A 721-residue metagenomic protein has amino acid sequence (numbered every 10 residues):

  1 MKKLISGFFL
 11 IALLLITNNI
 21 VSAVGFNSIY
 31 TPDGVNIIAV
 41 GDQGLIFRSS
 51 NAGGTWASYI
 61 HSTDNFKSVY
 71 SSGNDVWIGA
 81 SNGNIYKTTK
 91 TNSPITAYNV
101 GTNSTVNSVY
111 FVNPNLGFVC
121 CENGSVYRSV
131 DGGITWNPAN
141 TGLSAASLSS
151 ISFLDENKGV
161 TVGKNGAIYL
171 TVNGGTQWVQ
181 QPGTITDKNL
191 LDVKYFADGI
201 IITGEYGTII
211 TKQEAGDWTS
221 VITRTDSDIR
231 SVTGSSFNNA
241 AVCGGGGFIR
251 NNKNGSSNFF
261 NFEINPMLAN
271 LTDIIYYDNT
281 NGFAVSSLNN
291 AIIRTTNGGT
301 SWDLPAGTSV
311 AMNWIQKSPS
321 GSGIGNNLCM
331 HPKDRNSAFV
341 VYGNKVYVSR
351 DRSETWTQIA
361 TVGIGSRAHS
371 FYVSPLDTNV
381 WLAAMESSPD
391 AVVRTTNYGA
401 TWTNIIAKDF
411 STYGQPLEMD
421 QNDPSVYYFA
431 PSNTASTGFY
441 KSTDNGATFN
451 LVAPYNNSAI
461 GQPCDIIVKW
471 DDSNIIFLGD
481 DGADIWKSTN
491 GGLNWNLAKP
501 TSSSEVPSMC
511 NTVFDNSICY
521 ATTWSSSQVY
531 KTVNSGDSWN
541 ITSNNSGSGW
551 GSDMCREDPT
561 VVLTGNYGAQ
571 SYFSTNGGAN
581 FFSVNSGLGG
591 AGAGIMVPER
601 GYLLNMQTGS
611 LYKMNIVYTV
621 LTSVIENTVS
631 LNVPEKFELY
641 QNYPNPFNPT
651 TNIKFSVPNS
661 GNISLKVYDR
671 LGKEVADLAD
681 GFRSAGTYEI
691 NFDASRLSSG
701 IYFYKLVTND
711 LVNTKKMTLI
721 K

Functional and structural regions predicted by a protein language model:
M1-L4, K721: Positively charged n-region of N-terminal signal peptides that target proteins for export
F8-T17: Bacterial N-terminal signal peptides
V21-K317, G323-G325, P332-D334, G365-A368 (+14 more regions): Residue-level hotspots at or immediately adjacent to binding/recognition sites across diverse folds
F248, N289-N290, S387-D390, N433-S436 (+2 more regions): Short glycine/acidic-enriched loop and turn motifs that connect beta-strands
I616-N627: Short, compositionally biased serine/threonine- and acidic-rich segments at solvent-exposed termini, linkers, or domain
E626-Y643, F647-Y668, D677, Y688-S695 (+1 more regions): Glycine-centered coil/turn sites that cap beta-strands in beta-rich domains
Y668-V675, Y702: Short, glycine-anchored, charge-dense loop/turn motifs used at functional sites
N691, S695, S699-K721: C-terminal tail/sorting-segment detector
